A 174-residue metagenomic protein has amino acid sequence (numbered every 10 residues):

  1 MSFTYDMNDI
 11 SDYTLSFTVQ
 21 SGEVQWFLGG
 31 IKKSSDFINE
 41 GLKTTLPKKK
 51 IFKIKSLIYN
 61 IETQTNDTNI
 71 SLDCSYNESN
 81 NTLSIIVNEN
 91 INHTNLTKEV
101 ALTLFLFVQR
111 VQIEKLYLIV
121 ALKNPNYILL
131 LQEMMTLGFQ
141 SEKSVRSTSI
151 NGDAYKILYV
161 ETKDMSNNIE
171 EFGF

Functional and structural regions predicted by a protein language model:
M1-K98, L102-V120, Q140, Y155 (+2 more regions): Non-catalytic substrate-recognition and accessory regions of acyl/acetyltransferase enzymes
L118-L129, V145, S149: Conserved beta-strand-loop-alpha-helix junction that forms the acyl-donor binding cleft
P125-S141: Conserved active-site alpha-helix within GNAT-family acetyltransferase domains
I150-A154: Short acidic/glycine-enriched loop/turn segments that link adjacent beta-strands
